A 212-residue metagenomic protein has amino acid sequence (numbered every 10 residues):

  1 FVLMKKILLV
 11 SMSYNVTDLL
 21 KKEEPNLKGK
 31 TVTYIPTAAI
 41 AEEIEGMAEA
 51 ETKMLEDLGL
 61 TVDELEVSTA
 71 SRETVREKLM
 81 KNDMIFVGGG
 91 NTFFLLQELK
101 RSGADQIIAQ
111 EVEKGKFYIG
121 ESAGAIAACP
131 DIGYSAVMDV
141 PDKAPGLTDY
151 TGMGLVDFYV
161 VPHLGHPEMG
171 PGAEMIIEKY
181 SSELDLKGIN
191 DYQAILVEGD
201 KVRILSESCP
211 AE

Functional and structural regions predicted by a protein language model:
M4-G29, Y34, A39, I44-E49 (+2 more regions): C-terminal and late-domain segments of enzyme folds
L20-E23, T74-K78, I107: A short acidic, amphipathic alpha-helical/loop segment
A38-K100: Portal/gating segments that form or line small-molecule/metal binding sites
V62-D63, Y118, L186: Hydrophobic anchor at the start of a short beta-strand that flanks the dinucleotide cofactor-binding loop
K78-K81, S102-G115: Catalytic-core regions built around general acid/base machinery
F86-G89, V112-P130: Catalytic nucleophile loop
F93, A125-A128, A194-L196: Short, active-site-adjacent cap segments at secondary-structure transitions
